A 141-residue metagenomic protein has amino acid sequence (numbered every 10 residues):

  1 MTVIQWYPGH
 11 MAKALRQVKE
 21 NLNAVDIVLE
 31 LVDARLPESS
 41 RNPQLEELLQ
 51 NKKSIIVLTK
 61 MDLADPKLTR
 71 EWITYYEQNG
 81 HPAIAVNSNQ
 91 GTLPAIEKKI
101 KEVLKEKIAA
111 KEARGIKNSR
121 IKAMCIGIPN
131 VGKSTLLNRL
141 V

Functional and structural regions predicted by a protein language model:
M1-Q50: N-terminal accessory targeting/assembly segments
N21, V25, L48, N79 (+2 more regions): Conserved, well-folded catalytic cores of nucleic-acid-processing and energy-transducing macromolecular machines
D26-V32, Q50-D62, G80-V86: Conserved beta-strand/loop subsegment of P-loop NTPase cores
D33, Y76, L136: Residue-level signature of catalytic and energy-coupling elements of molecular machines, predominantly ATP/GTP-dependent
E38, A64, L140: Catalytic P-loop NTPase motifs of RecA-like helicase/translocase cores
P43-E46, R70-I73, K99, R139-L140: Short, glycine/charged-enriched secondary-structure capping and boundary segments
M61-G127: Canonical P-loop GTPase G-domain recognition
K122-V141: Glycine-rich phosphate-binding P-loop
